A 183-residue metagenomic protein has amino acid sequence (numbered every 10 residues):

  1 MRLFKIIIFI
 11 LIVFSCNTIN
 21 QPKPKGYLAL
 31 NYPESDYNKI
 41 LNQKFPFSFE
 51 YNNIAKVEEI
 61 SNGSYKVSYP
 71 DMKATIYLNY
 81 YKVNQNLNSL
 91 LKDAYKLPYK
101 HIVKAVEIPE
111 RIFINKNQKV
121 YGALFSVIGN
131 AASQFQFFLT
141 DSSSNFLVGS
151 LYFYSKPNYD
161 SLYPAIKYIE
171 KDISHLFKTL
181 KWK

Functional and structural regions predicted by a protein language model:
R2-F9: Sec-dependent signal peptide recognition, specifically the positively charged N-region followed immediately by
I12-S15: C-terminal motif of bacterial Sec signal peptides marking the signal peptidase cleavage site
N17-Q21: Bacterial signal peptide processing site
P24-F45: Post-signal peptide N-terminal segment of mature Sec-exported envelope proteins
E34-I40, S64, Q118-S126: Short, hydrophobic/aromatic-rich segments at coil-to-beta transitions
K44-K96: Secretory pathway targeting signatures of secreted, lumenal, and periplasmic proteins
Y95-S150: Signature of long, low-cysteine stretches enriched in small and polar/charged residues
S150-K183: Surface-exposed amphipathic alpha-helical segments
